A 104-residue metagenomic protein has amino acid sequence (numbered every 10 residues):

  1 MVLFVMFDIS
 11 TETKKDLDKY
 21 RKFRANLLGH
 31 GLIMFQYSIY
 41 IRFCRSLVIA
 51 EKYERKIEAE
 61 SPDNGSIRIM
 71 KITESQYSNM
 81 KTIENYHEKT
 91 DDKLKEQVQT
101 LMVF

Functional and structural regions predicted by a protein language model:
M1-F4, I9-F104: Basic nucleic-acid-binding interfaces
